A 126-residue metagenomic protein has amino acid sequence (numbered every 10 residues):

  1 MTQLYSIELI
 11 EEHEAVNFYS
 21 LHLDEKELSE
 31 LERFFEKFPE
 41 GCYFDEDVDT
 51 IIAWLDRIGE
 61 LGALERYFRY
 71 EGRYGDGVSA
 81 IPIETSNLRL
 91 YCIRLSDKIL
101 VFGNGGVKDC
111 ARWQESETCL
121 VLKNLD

Functional and structural regions predicted by a protein language model:
M1-N87, D109-D126: Basic, Lys/Arg-enriched alpha-helical interface segments
R89-Y91: Short, surface-exposed charged micro-motifs
I93-F102: Active-site beta-strand-loop-beta-strand hairpin of nuclease catalytic cores that positions key catalytic residues
G103-D109: Acidic/polar active-site rim loop that often engages polyanionic ligands
